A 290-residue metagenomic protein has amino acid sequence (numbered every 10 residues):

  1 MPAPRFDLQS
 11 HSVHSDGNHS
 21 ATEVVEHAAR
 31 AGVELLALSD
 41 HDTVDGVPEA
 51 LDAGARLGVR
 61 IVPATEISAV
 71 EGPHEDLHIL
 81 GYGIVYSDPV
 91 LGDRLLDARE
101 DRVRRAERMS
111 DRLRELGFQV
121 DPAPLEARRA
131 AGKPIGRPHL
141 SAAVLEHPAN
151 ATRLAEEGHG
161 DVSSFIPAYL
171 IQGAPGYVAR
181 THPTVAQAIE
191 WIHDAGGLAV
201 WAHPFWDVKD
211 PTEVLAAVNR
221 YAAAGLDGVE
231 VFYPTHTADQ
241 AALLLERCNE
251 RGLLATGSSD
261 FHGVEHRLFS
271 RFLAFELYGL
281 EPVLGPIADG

Functional and structural regions predicted by a protein language model:
M1-E75, A179-W191, A195-H266: An N-terminally biased module of ancient metal coordination in phosphate/nucleic-acid-related enzymes
S12, D88, D121, G136 (+4 more regions): Alpha-helix initiation/capping motif
A55-A217, G279: Extended substrate/RNA-proximal surfaces in nucleic-acid metabolism proteins
A238, A255-G290: Catalytic core of soluble alpha/beta enzymes
